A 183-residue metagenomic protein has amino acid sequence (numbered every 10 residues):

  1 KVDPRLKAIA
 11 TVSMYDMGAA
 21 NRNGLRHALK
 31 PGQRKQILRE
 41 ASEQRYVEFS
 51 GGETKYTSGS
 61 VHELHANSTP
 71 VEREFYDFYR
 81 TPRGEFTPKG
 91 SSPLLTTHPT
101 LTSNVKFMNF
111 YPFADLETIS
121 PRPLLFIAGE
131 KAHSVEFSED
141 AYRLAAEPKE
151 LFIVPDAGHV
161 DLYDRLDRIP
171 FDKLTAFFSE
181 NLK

Functional and structural regions predicted by a protein language model:
K1-T81: Alpha/beta-hydrolase-fold enzymes
I9, L151-I153: Conserved beta-strand scaffold positions in the cores of enzyme catalytic domains, especially in NTP/NDP-utilizing
G18, L25, H98-L116, H133: Active-site nucleophile elbow and catalytic-triad environment of alpha/beta-hydrolase enzymes
E117-S120, L144-A146: Short, conserved loop/helix-junction motifs that constitute active-site signature segments in enzyme catalytic cores
I119-S120, L125-A128: Short beta-strand/loop motif that positions the catalytic acidic residue of the alpha/beta-hydrolase fold
G129-A132, D156-G158: Acidic beta-to-alpha connecting loop that harbors the catalytic carboxylate
E130-K149: Conserved loop-alpha-helix segment in the C-terminal half of the alpha/beta-hydrolase fold that carries the catalytic
P155-K183: Catalytic active-site module of serine/aspartate enzymes centered on a nucleophile-bearing elbow/loop
